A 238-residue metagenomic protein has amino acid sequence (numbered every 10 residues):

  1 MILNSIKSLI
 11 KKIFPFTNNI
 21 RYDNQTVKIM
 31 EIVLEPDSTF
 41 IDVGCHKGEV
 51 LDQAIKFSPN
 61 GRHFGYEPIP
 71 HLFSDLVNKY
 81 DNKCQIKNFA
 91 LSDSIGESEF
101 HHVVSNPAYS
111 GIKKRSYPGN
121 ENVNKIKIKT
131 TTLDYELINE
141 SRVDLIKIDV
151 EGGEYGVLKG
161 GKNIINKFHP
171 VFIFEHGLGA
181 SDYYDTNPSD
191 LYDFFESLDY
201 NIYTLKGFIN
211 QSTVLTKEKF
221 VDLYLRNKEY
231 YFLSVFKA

Functional and structural regions predicted by a protein language model:
M1-A238: Phosphate/nucleotide-binding beta-alpha loop and adjacent structural elements of enzyme active sites
